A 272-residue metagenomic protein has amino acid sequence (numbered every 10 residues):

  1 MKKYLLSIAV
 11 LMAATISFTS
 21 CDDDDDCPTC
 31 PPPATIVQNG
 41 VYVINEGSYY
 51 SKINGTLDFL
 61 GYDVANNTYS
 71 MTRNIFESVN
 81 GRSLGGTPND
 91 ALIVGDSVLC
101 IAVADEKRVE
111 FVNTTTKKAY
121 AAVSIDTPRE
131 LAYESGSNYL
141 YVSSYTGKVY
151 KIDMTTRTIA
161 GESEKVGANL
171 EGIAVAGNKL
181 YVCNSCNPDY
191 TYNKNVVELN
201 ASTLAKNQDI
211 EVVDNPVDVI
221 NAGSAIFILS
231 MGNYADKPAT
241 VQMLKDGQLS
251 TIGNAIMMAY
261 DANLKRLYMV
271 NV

Functional and structural regions predicted by a protein language model:
M1-V41: Bacterial Sec-dependent N-terminal signal peptides
D24-D96, C100-T114: Acidic/polar, low-complexity intrinsically disordered N-terminal segments immediately downstream of a Sec signal
C30-P32, S83-L92, D126-S137, A168-G177 (+3 more regions): Repeated scaffold domains used in trafficking and secretory/extracellular systems, primarily beta-propellers
V43, I101, V142, V182-C183 (+2 more regions): Residue position within the beta-strands of beta-propeller blades
G47-K52, E106-R108, T146-K148, C186-T191 (+2 more regions): Short glycine/acidic-enriched loop and turn motifs that connect beta-strands
G55-D58, R108-E110, T127, K148-Y150 (+2 more regions): A short loop-to-beta-strand structural motif that recurs across blades of beta-propeller domains
N67-S83, T115-V123, R157-E164, L204-E211 (+1 more regions): A short beta-strand motif characteristic of beta-propeller blades
R157-T251: Solenoidal tandem-repeat scaffolds enriched in leucines and small polar residues
